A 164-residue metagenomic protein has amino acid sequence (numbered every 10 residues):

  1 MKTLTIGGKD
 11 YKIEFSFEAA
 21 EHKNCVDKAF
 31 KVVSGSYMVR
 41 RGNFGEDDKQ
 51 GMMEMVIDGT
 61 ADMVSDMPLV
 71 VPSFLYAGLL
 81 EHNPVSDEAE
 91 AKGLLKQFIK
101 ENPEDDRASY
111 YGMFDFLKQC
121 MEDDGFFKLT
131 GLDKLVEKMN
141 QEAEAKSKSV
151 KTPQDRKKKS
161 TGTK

Functional and structural regions predicted by a protein language model:
M1-D10, V39-R41, E54-I57, A61 (+3 more regions): Charged interaction scaffolds used for protein-protein
I13-F15: Short capping micro-motif at the N-terminus of alpha-helices
F17-R40: Short, surface-exposed, low-complexity cationic segments
G42-Q50: Charged, amphipathic alpha-helical linkers/stalks
